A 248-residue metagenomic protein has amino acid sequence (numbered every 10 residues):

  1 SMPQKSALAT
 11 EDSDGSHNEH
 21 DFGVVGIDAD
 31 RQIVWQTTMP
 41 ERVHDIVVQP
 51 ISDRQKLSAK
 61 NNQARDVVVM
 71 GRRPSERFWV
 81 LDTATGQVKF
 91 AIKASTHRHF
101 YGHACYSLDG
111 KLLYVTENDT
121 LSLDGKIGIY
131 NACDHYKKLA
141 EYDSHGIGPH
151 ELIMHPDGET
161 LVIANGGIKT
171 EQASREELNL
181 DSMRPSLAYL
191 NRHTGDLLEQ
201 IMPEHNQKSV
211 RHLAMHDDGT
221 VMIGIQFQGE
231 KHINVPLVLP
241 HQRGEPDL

Functional and structural regions predicted by a protein language model:
M2-D53, N61-V69: Beta-strand-rich domains and repeat architectures in extracellular enzymes and scaffolds, especially beta-propellers
M2-H17, T116-L121, I163-R184, I223-L237: Short, conserved, GDST-rich strand-edge loop motifs in beta-rich repeat architectures
F22-I27, K126-C133, E177-H193, N234-E245: Beta-propeller blade signature
Q32-T38, Q87-A94, K137-Y142, D196-M202 (+1 more regions): A short beta-strand motif characteristic of beta-propeller blades
E41-I51, R98-C105, I147-I153, Q207-L213: Repeated scaffold domains used in trafficking and secretory/extracellular systems, primarily beta-propellers
P50-D53, N61-Q63, S107-D109, P156-D157 (+1 more regions): Residue-level detector of Asp-centered blade-edge/turn motifs that repeat once per structural unit in beta-propeller
A91-S107, V115-P156, K169-E171: Asp-box/WD-like beta-propeller blade repeats and closely related beta-sheet repeat scaffolds
I147-G224: Solenoidal tandem-repeat scaffolds enriched in leucines and small polar residues
